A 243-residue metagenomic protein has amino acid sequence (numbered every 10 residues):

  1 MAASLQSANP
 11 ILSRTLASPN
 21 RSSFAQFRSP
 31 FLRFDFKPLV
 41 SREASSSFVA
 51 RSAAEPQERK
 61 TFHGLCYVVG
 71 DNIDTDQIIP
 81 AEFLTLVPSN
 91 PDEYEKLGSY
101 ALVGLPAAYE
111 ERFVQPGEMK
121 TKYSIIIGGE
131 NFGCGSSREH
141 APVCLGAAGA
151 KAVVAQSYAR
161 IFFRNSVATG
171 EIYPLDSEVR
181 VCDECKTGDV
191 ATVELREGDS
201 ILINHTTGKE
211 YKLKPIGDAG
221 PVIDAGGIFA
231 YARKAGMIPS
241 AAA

Functional and structural regions predicted by a protein language model:
M1-L39: N-terminal chloroplast transit peptides
P30-K122: N-terminal beta-alpha supersecondary unit
P91, K96, A148-V167: Anionic-ligand anchoring segments at beta-strand to alpha-helix junctions in alpha/beta enzyme folds, i.e., glycine
V114-G129, E210-P215: Short, hydrophobic/aliphatic alpha-helical segments
S124-A147: Glycine/serine-rich anion-binding loops at beta->alpha junctions that coordinate negatively charged ligand groups
A141-K151, I172-L175: A glycine- and small-aliphatic-rich helix-loop capping segment at beta-alpha/alpha-beta transitions that lines
F163-A243: Acidic, glycine-rich flexible loop/linker segments
